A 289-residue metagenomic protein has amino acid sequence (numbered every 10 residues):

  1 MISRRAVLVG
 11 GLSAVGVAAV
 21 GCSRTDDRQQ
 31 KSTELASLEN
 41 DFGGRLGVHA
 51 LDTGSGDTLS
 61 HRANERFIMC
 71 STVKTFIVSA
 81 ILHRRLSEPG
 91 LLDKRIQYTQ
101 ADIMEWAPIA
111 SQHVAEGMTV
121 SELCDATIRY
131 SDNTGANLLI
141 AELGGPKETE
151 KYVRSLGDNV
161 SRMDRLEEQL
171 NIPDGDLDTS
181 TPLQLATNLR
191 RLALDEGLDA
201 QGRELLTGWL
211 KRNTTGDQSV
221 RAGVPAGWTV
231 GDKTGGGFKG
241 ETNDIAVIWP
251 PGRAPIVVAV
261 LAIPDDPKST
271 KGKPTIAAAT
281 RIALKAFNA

Functional and structural regions predicted by a protein language model:
I2-S13, S23-A36, E142, P146 (+2 more regions): Structured C-terminal helix/loop/strand segments within mature extracytoplasmic catalytic/sensor domains
C22-I68, L284: Beta-lactamase-like hydrolase cores
F42-R45, L138-G197: Mid-domain, small-residue-enriched loop/turn segments at the edges of structured enzyme/sensor domains
L51-T53, I128-S131, R165-L166, T234 (+1 more regions): Active-site-proximal beta-strand/loop segments in catalytic clefts of secreted hydrolases
G56, I68-Y98, V258: Active-site SXXK
S79-S87, A141, T187-L194, L284-K285: Short glycine/serine- and small hydrophobic-enriched flexible loop segments
I103-L138, P146: Conserved catalytic neighborhood of penicillin-recognizing serine enzymes
G175-W228, T234: A conserved catalytic-loop motif detector
